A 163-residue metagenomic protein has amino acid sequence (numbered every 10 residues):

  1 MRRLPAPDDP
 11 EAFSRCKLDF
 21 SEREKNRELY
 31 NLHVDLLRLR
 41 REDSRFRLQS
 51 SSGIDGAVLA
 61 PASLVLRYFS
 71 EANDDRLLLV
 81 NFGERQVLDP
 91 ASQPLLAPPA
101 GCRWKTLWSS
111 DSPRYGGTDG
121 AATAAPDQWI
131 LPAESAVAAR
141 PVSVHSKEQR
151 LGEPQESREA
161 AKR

Functional and structural regions predicted by a protein language model:
M1-P113, P132: Loop/helix patches that line or flank the sugar-binding groove of alpha-linked glycan CAZymes
A57, C102, G117-A121, E153: Intrinsically disordered, low-complexity regions
T118-L151: C-terminal beta-strand-rich structural cap/linker in extracellular carbohydrate-active enzymes
K147-R163: Short, low-complexity, charge-dense intrinsically disordered segments
